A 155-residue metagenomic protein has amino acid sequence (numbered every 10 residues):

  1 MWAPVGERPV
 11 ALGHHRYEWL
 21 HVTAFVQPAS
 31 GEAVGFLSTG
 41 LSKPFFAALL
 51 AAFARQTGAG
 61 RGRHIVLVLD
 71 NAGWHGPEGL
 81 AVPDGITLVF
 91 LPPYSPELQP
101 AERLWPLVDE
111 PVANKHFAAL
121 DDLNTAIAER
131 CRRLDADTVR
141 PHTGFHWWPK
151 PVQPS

Functional and structural regions predicted by a protein language model:
M1-A51, W148-S155: Extended, low-complexity cationic-aromatic segments
E7-H15, D84-R103: RNase H-like polynucleotidyl transferase catalytic core
A24-F25, G31, D70, Q99 (+1 more regions): Generic structural signal for small/hydrophobic residues in well-ordered secondary structure, especially within
F45-V66: Short, basic/hydrophobic alpha-helical segments
R61-H75, Q99: Acidic/histidine-rich, metal-coordinating catalytic segments
P77-D84: Short, aromatic/basic amphipathic alpha-helical patches
E102-S155: C-terminal anion-handling pockets and recognition modules
